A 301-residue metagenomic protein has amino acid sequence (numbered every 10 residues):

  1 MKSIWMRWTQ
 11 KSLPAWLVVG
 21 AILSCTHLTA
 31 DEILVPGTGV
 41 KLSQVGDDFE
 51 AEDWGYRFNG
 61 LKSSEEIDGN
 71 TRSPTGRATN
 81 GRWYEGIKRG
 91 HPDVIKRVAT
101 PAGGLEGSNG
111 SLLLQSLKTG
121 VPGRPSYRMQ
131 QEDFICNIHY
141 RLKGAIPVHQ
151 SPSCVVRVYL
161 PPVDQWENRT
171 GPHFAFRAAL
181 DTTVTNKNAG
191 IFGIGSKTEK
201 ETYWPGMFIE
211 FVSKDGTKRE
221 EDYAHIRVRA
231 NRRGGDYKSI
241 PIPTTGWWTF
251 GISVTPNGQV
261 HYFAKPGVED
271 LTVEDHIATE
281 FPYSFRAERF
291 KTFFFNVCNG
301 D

Functional and structural regions predicted by a protein language model:
S3-W16: Bacterial N-terminal signal peptides that target proteins for export
I4-R7, S24, I135, V297: The N-terminal extracellular segments of secreted preproproteins, especially immediately downstream of signal
A15-S24: Bacterial N-terminal signal peptides
T29-R232, S239, G258, E274-D301: Low-complexity, Ser/Thr/Pro/Gly-rich disordered linker/stalk regions
G235, T244: Active-site nucleophile-His-acid catalytic modules used for acyl/amide transfer and hydrolysis across diverse enzymes
T245-H261: Localized edge beta-strand/strand-to-loop motifs within extracellular or lumenal beta-rich domains
S253-N257, K265-G267, C298-G300: Short, loop-centered acidic/histidine patches that primarily coordinate divalent metals
Q259-G267, T272-D275: Short conserved catalytic/interaction loops centered on acidic-Pro-aromatic/His motifs
